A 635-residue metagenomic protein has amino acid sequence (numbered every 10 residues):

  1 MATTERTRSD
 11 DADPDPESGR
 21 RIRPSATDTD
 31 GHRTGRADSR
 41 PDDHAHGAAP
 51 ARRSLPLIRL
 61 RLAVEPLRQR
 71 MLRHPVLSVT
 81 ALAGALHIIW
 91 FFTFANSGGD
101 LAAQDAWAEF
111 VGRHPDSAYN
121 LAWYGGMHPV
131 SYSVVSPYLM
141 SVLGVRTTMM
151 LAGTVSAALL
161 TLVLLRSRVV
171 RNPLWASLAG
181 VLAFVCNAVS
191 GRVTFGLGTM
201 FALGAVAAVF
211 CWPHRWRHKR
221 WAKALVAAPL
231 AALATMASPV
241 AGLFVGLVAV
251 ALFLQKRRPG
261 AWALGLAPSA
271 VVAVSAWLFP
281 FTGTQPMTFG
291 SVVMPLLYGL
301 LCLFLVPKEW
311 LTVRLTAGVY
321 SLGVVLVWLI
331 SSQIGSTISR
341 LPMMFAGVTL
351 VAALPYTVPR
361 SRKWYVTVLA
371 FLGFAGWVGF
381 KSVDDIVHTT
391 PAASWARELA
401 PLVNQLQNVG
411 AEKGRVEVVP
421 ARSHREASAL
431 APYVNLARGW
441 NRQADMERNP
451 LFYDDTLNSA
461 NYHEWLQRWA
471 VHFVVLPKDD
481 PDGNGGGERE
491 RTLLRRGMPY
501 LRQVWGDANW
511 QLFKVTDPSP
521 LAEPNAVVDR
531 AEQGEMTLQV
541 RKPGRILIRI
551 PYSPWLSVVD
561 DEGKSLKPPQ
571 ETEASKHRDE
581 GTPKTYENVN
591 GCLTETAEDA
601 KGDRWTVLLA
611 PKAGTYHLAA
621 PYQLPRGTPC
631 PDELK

Functional and structural regions predicted by a protein language model:
M1-I89, L634-K635: Start-transfer (signal-anchor) and selected internal transmembrane alpha helices of multi-pass inner/ER membrane
I88-W175, A179, A183-T199, L203 (+2 more regions): Active-site lumenal/periplasmic loops and adjacent helix-entry segments of GT-C-fold, multi-pass membrane
A95-W107, H114-S117, Y124, G198 (+2 more regions): Transmembrane catalytic cores of multi-pass membrane glycosyltransferases and polysaccharide-assembly enzymes
T154, G196-A207, G299-L300, F345-V351: Alpha-helical transmembrane segments of multi-pass membrane proteins
A205-K223, K256, L303-K308: Membrane-interface transmembrane helices that cradle and orient dolichyl/undecaprenyl
F304-V306, M343-L369: Cytosolic-side transmembrane helix boundary signature
S361-D385: Internal/C-terminal transmembrane anchor helices
V383-K635: Extracytoplasmic
